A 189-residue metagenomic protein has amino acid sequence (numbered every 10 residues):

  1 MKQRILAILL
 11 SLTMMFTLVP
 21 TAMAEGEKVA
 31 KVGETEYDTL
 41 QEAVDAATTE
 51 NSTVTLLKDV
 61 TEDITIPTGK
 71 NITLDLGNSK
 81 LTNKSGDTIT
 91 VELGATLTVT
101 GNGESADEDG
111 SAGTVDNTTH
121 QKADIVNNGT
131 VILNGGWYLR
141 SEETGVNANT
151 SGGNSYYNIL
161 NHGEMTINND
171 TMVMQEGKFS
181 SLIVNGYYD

Functional and structural regions predicted by a protein language model:
M1-L9: Positively charged n-region of N-terminal signal peptides that target proteins for export
M15-V29: Sec-dependent signal peptide cleavage junction
G26-T55: Acidic Gly/Asp/Thr-rich repetitive segments characteristic of extracellular carbohydrate-active and adhesion proteins
A46-T61, I72-G77: Glycine-rich repeat segments that build the extracellular carbohydrate-interaction surface of secreted and virion
T61-T73, L81-G101, N117-I132, Y157-N161: Extracellular beta-strand-rich solenoid/capping regions of secreted or surface-exposed proteins that bind or remodel
I64, K84-T88, D107-A112, T118-D124 (+2 more regions): Short glycine/acidic-rich loop motifs that flank beta-strands on beta-rich extracellular proteins
L74-L76, T96-G101, V131-G135, M165-N169 (+3 more regions): All-beta strand scaffolds that present successive hydrophobic residues in beta-strands
